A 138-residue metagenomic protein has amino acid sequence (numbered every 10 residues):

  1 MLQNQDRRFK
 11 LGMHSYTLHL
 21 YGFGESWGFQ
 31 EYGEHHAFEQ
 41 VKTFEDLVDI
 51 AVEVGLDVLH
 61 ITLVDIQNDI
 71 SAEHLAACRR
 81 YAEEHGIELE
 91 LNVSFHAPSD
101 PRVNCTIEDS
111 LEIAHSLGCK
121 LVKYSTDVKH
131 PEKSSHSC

Functional and structural regions predicted by a protein language model:
M1-L121: N-terminal pre-domain/capping segments
V64, A97-S99, S125-H136: Surface-exposed cleft-lining segments at the edges of enzyme active sites
D69-A77, K129-C138: Active-site-adjacent beta->alpha loops and helix N-cap segments on the catalytic face of soluble alpha/beta enzymes
